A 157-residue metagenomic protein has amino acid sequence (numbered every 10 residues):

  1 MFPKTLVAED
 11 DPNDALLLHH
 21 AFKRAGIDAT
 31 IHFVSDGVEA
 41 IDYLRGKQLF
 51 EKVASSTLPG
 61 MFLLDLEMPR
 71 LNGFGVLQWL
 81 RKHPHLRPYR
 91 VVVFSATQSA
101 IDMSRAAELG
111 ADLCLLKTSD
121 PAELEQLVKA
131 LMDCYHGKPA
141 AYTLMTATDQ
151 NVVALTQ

Functional and structural regions predicted by a protein language model:
P3-N13, L18-K23, H32, F62-L63: Conserved acidic segment of CheY-like receiver
H19, F33-M61: Acidic, metal-coordinating helix/loop segments flanking the phosphotransfer/catalytic sites of two-component signaling
F33, R70-L71: Residue-level signal for the "D+5" position in two-component response regulator receiver
L66-M68: Receiver (REC) domain active-site loop signature in two-component systems and cognate sites in sensor histidine kinases
D112: Short, glycine/charged-rich "phosphate-handling" switch motifs in NTP-dependent and phosphotransfer domains
E123, V128-Q157: CheY-like receiver
